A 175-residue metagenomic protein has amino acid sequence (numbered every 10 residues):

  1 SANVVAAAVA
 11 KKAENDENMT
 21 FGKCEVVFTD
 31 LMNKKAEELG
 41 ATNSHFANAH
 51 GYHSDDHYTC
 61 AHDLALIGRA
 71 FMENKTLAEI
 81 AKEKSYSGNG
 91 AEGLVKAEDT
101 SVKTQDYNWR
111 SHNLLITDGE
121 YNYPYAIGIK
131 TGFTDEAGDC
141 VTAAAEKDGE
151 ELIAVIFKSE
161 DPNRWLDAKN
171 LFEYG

Functional and structural regions predicted by a protein language model:
S1-T76, A81: Mid-domain, small-residue-enriched loop/turn segments at the edges of structured enzyme/sensor domains
A41-T42, H53-G175: Domain-terminus/edge residues, biased toward the C-terminal soluble/receptor-binding domains of extracytoplasmic
